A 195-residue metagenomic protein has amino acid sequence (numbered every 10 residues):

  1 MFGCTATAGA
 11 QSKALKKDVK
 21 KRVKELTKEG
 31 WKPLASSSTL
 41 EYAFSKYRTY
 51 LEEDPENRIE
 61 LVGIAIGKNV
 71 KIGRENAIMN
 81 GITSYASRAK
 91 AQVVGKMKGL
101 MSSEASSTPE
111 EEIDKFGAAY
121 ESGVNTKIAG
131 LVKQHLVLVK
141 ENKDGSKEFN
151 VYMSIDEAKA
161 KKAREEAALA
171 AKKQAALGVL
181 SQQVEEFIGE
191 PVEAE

Functional and structural regions predicted by a protein language model:
C4-A10: Sec/Tat signal peptide C-region and signal peptidase I cleavage site
A10-E195: Domain-level marker for long, solvent-exposed, non-transmembrane regions
